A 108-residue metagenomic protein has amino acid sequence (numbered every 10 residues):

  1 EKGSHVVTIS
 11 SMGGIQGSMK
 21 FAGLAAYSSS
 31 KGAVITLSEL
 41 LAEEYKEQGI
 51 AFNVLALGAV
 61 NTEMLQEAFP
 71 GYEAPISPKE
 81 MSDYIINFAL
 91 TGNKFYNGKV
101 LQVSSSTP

Functional and structural regions predicted by a protein language model:
K2-A33, S38-E39, E43-E47, A59: Catalytic loop of short-chain dehydrogenase/reductase
V7, F52-L55, L65: Hydrophobic structural elements of the Rossmann-like NAD(P)H-binding subdomain that define the short-chain
G14, T62, P108: Short, acidic Gly/Pro/Ser/Thr-rich loop/turn segments
M19-A22, L65-F69: Short acidic, glycine/proline-rich loop/turn micro-motifs
I35, Y45-V60, F95-V103: Conserved Rossmann-fold SDR core element
V54, P70-P108: C-terminal helical subdomain
V60-N61, L65, G92: Glycine-rich, flexible loop/turn motifs
